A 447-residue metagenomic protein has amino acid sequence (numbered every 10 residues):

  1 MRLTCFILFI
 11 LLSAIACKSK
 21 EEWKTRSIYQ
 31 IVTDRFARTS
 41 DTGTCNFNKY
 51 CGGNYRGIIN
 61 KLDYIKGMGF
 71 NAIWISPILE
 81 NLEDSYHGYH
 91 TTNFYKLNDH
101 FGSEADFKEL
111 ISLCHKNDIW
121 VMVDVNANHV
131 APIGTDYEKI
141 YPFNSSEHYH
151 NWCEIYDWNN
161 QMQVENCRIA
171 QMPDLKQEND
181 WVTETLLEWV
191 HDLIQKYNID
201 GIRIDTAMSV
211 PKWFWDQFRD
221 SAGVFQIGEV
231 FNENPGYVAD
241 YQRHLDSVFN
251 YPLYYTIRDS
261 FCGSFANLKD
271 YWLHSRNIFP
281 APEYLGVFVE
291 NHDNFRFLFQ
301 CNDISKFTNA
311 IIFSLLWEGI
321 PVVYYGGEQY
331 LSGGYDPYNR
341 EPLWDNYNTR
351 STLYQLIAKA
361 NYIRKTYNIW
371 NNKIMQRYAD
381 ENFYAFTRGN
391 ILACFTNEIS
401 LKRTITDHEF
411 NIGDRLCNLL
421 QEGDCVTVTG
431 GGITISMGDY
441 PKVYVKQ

Functional and structural regions predicted by a protein language model:
M1-T4: Positively charged n-region of N-terminal signal peptides that target proteins for export
F9-A16: Hydrophobic h-region of N-terminal signal peptides that target proteins for export in Gram-negative bacteria
S19-S27, V32-Y197, K212-G228, P235-Y237 (+1 more regions): Substrate-binding/active-site clefts of carbohydrate-active enzymes
S27-V32, A72-P77, N93-Y95, W120-D124 (+7 more regions): Structural recognition of the beta-strand scaffold that forms the well-ordered cores of secreted hydrolase catalytic
F36, I119, N294, G319 (+1 more regions): Generic structural signal for secondary-structure transition and capping sites
R38, T91, K96-D99, Q171 (+6 more regions): Generic structural "secondary-structure junction" signal
I111, H115, E188-F288, N302-S305 (+4 more regions): Active-site-proximal helices and loops of the catalytic beta/alpha 8
A127, V289-R296: Active-site neighborhood of divalent metal-dependent phosphoester/pyrophosphate hydrolases
